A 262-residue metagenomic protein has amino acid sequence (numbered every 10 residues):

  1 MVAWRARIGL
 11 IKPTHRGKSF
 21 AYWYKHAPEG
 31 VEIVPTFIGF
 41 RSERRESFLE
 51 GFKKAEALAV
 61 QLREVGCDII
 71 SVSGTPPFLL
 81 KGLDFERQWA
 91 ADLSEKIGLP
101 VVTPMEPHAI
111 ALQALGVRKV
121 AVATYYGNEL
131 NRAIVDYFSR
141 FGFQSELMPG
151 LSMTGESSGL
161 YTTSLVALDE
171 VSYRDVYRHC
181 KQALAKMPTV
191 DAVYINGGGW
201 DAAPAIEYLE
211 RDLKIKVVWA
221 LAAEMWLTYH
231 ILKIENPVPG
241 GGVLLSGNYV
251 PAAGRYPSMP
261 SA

Functional and structural regions predicted by a protein language model:
M1-A57, E129-N131, V135-V171: N-terminal glycine-rich anion-binding loop in soluble enzyme alpha/beta folds
K12-G17, G74-L83, Y125-L130, N196-A203: Gly/Ser/Thr-rich loops at beta-strand to alpha-helix junctions that form or flank small-molecule/cofactor-binding
K54-V60, S172-K186, D191, G198-P204: A short, acidic, amphipathic alpha-helical segment used as a generic capping/interface helix at domain edges
L62, G66-E106: Glycine/small-residue-rich loop that forms an oxyanion/phosphate-binding "nest" at active or ligand-binding sites
C67-S73, A121-A123, V190-G197: Periplasmic-binding protein-like
W89-L112, L147-G150, L209-T228: Short, acidic/small-residue loops that bind anionic groups at enzyme active sites
D92-Q144: Hydrophobic, well-structured mid-protein blocks that either form specific transmembrane helices
V218-A262: C-terminal functional extensions of proteins
